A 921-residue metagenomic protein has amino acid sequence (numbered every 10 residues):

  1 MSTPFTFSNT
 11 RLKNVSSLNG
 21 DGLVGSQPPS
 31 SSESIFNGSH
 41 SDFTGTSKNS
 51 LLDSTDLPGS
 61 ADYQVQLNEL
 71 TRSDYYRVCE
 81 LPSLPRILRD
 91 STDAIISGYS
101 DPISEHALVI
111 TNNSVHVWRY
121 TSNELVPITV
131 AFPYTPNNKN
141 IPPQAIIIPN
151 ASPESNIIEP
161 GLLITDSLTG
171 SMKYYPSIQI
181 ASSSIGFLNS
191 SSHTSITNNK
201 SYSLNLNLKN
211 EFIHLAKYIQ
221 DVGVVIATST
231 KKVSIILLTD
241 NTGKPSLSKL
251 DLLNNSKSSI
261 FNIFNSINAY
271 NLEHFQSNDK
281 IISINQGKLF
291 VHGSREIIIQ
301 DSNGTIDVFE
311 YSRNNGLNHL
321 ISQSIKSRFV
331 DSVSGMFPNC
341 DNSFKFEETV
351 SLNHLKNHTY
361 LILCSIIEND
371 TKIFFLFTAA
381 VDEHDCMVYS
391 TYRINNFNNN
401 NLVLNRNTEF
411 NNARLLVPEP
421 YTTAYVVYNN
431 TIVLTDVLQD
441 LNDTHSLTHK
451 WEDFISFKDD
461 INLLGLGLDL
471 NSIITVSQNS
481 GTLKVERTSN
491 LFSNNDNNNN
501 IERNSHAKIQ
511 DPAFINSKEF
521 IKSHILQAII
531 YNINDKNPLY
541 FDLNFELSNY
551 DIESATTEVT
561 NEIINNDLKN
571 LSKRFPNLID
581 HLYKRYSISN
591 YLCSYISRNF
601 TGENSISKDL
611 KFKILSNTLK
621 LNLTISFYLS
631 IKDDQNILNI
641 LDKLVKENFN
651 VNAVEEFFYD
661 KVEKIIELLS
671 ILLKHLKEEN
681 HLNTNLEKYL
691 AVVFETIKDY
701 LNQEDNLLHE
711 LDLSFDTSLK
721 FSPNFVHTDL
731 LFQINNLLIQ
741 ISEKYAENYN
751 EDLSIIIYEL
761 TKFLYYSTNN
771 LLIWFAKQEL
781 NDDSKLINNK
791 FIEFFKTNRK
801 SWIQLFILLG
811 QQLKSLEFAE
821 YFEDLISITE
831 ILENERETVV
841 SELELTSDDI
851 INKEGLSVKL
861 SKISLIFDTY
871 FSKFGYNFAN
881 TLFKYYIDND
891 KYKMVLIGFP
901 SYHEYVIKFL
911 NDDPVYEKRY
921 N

Functional and structural regions predicted by a protein language model:
S2-S294, T305-L355, D370-N411, V437-I461 (+6 more regions): WD40-like beta-propeller blades
S2-T44, K48-L51, D251-N271, I325 (+5 more regions): Intrinsically disordered, low-complexity regions in large eukaryotic scaffold subunits of multi-protein complexes
V109-I110, T165-D166, I226-T228, Q300-D301 (+3 more regions): Residue-level marker for isolated small/hydroxyl-bearing positions within beta-strands of beta-sheet-rich domains
D166, T228-K231, C364-S365, Y766 (+2 more regions): Alpha-helical solenoid cores of large eukaryotic proteins
Q220, N255-G293, N462-N479, S517 (+4 more regions): Long alpha-helical HEAT/HEAT-like repeat alpha-solenoid scaffolds in very large eukaryotic proteins, especially those
H292-D307, T422-T423, N429: P-loop NTPase catalytic cores that bind/hydrolyze ATP
F309, L320-Q323, F344-I366, S390-N395 (+9 more regions): Charge-enriched interaction surfaces
L719, N724-N921: Extended alpha-helical assembly domains of large eukaryotic scaffold proteins
